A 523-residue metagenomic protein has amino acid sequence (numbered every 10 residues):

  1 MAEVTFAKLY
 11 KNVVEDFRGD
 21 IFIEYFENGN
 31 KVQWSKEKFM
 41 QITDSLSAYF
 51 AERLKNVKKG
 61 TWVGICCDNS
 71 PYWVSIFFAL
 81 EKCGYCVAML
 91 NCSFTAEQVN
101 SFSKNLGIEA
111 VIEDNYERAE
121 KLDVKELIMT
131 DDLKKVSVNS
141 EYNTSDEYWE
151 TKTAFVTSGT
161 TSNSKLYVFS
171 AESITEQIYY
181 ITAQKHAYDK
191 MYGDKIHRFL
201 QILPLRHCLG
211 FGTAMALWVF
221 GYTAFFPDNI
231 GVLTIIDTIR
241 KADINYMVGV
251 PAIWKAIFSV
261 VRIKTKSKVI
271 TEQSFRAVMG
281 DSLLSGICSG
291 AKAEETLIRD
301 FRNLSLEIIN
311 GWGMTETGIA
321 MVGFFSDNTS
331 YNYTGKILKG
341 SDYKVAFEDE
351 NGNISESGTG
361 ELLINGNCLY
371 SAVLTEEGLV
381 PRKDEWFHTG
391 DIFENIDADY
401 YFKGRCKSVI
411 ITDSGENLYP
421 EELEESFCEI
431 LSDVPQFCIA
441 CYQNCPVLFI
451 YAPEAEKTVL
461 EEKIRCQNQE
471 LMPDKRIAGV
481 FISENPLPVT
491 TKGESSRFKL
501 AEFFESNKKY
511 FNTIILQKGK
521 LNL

Functional and structural regions predicted by a protein language model:
G19-I21, K135-V156, S162-N163, D189-R198: Conserved pre-ATP/AMP-binding loop-to-beta segment of ANL
V32, Y49-F94, Q201-I202: Conserved AMP-binding/adenylate-forming
Q33-K36, K152-Y179: Conserved AMP-binding A3 loop
T175-R198, L205-S274: Conserved AMP-binding/adenylation subdomain of ANL enzymes
F225-P227, L297-G360, I364, L369-A372 (+1 more regions): Conserved ATP-binding loop and adjacent catalytic segment of the adenylate-forming AMP-binding
N245-G249, F258-S330: Gly/Ser/Thr-rich phosphate-binding loop
E361-N417, C441: Conserved ATP-binding/catalytic segment of the ANL
E394, I410, C438-C441, C466-L523: Conserved C-terminal "lid"/linker of ANL adenylate-forming enzymes
